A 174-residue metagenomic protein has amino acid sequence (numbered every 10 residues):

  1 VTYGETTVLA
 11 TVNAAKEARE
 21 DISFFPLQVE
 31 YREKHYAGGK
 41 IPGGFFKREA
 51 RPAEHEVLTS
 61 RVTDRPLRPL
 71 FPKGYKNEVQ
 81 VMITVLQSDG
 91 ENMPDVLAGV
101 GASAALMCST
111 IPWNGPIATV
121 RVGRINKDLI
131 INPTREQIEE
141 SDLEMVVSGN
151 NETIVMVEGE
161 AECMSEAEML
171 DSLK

Functional and structural regions predicted by a protein language model:
Y3-V81, V85-N92, N151, E158: Glycine-rich, flexible beta-strand/loop modules in the N-terminal catalytic cores of phosphate-handling
V8, L106, N114: Short, electropositive, low-hydrophobicity segments enriched in small/polar residues
R19, A98-S103, Q137-I138: A glycine- and small-aliphatic-rich helix-loop capping segment at beta-alpha/alpha-beta transitions that lines
G44-F46, L97, R135-E136: Short intrinsically disordered coil segments
E54, L58-V62, K76, L97-V100 (+1 more regions): Conserved active-site and cofactor/substrate-binding residues in soluble primary-metabolism enzymes
P66, L97-S109, S172: Stable alpha-helical structural segments in soluble proteins, enriched in small hydrophobic residues
M93-G99, P116: Short glycine/serine/threonine-rich phosphate/pyrophosphate-binding segments that cradle anionic phosphate groups
S109-L173: Mobile "lid/hinge" segments at catalytic clefts and subdomain interfaces of large enzymes
